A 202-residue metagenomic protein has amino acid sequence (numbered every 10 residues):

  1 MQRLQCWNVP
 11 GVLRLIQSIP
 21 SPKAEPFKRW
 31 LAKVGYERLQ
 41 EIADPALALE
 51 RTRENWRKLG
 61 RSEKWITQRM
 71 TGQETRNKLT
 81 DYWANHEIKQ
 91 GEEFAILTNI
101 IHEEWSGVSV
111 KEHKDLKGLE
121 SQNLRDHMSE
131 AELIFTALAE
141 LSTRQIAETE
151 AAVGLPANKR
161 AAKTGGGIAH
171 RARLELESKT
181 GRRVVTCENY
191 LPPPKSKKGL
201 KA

Functional and structural regions predicted by a protein language model:
M1-V9: Short, structured active-site "lid" loops
C6-W7, Q17-A202: Positively charged, phosphate-engaging catalytic surfaces used for nucleic-acid and nucleotide handling
G11-L13: A short linear beta-strand->loop->alpha-helix hinge motif most characteristic of winged-helix/helix-turn-helix
